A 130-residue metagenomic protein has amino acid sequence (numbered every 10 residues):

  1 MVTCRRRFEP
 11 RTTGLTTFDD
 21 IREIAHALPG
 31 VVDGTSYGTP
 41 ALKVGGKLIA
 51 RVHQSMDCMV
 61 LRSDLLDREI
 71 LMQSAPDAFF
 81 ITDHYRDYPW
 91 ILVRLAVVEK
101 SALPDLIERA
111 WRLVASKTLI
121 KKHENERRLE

Functional and structural regions predicted by a protein language model:
M1-E130: Charge-dense, helix-prone N-terminal extensions
